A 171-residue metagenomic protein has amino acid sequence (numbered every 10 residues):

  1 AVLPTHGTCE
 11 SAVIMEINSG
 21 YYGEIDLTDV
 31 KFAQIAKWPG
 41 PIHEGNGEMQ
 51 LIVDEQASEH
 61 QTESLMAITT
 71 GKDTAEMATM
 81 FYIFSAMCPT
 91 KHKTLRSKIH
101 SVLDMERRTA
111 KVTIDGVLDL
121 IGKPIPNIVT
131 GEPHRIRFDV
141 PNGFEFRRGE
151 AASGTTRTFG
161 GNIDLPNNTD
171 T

Functional and structural regions predicted by a protein language model:
A1-G20: N-terminal ordered "arm"
A12, T28-F32, T90-K91, I125: A short linear-motif detector with a strong N-terminal bias
M15-G71: Long, charge-rich boundary regions
I17-S19, Q34, V53-E55, S101 (+3 more regions): Surface-exposed beta-strand edges and flanking loops
S19-L27, N46-G47, F81-A86, G143-F146 (+1 more regions): Short C-terminal domain-edge/linker segments immediately following a structured domain
G47-I136: Charged linear interaction tracts used for macromolecular binding and regulation
L120-T171: Extended, charged low-complexity segments that frequently continue into or abut oligomerization scaffolds
